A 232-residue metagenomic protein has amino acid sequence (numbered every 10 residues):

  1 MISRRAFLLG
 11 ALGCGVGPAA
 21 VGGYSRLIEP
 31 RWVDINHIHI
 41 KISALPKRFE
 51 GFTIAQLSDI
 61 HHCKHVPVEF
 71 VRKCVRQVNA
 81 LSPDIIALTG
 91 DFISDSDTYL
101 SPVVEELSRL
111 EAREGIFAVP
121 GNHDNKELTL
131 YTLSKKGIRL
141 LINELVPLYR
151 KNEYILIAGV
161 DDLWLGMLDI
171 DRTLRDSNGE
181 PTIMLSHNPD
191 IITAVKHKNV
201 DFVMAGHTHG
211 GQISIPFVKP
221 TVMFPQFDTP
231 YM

Functional and structural regions predicted by a protein language model:
M1-G15: N-terminal secretory signal peptides and thylakoid transit peptides that target proteins across membranes
G10, G17-P102: N-terminal active-site segment of His-dependent metallophosphoesterases
I54-Q56, A87, I157-G159, I183-L185 (+1 more regions): Structural motif
D59, D91, G121, H187 (+1 more regions): Active-site glycine-centered loops adjacent to acidic/histidine catalytic or metal-binding residues that shape
H62-V66, I93-D97, A118, V160-W164 (+2 more regions): Short, flexible loop segments at the rims of nucleotide/cofactor-binding pockets, characterized by
C63-Y149: Core catalytic region of metal-dependent phosphoesterases/phosphodiesterases, especially metallo-beta-lactamase-like
L128-Y131, K135-I138, I142-E144, R150-S186 (+2 more regions): Binuclear metal-dependent hydrolase catalytic cores centered on His/Asp/Glu-rich metal-binding motifs
P189-M232: Conserved beta-sheet core of the metallophosphoesterase superfamily
